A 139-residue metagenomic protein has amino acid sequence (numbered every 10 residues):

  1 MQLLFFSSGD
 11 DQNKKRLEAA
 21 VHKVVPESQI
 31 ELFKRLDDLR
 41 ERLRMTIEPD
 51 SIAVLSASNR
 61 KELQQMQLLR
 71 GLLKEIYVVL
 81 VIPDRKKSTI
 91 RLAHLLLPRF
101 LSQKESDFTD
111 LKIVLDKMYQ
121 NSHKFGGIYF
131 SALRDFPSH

Functional and structural regions predicted by a protein language model:
M1-N13, L17-V21, A53: Conserved acidic segment of CheY-like receiver
K14, L39-L72: Conserved phosphotransfer microenvironments
E27-L36: Short hydrophobic/Thr-rich beta-strand motif most characteristic of the beta2 strand and flanking loop of CheY-like
E75-K87: A short, hydrophobic beta-strand element within the central beta-sheet of small alpha/beta folds
R85-F100: Alpha4 helix (beta4-alpha4-beta5 surface) of REC/receiver domains from two-component response regulators
S106-V114: C-terminal output helix
S122-H139: CheY-like receiver
